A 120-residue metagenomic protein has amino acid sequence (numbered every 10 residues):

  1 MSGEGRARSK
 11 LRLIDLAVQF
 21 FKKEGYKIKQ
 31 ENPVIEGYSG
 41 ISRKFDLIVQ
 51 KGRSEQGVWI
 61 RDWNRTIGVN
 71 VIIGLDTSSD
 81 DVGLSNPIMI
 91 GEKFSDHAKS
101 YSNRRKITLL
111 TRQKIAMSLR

Functional and structural regions predicted by a protein language model:
M1-E36, I41: Acidic-basic catalytic patches of nuclease active cores, encompassing PD-(D/E)XK and other metal-cofactor nuclease
L16, S95-D96, M117: Non-transmembrane, interaction-prone segments in cytosolic or luminal domains
V34-I35, K93, A116: Conserved beta-strand edge residues that scaffold enzyme active sites
K44-V49: Short acidic loop-to-beta-strand element that houses the catalytic metal-binding Asp/Glu of nuclease active sites
G52-E55, W59-Q113: Catalytic cores of nucleic-acid endonucleases
R112-R120: Long, charge-dense
